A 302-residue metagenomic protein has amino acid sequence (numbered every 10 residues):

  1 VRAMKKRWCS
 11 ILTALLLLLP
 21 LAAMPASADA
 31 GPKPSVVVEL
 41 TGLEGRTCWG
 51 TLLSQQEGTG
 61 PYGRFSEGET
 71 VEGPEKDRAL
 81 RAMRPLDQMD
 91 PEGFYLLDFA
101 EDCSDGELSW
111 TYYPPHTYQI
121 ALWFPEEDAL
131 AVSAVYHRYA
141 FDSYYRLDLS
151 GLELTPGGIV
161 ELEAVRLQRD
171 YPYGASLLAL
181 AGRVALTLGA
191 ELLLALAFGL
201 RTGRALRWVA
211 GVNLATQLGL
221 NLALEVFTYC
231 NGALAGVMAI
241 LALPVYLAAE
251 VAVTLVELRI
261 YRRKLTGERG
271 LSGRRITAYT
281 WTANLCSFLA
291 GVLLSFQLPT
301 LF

Functional and structural regions predicted by a protein language model:
A3-L12: Bacterial N-terminal signal peptides that target proteins for export
L12-P20: Bacterial N-terminal signal peptides
A22-P32: Sec-dependent signal peptide cleavage junction
K33-G42: A short, amphipathic beta-strand motif
F65-Y112: Tryptophan-paired
H116-F124: A short, solvent-exposed beta-strand micro-motif common in secreted/extracellular proteins
Y136-A179: Short, aromatic-rich amphipathic segments at membrane interfaces that lie adjacent to a transmembrane helix or signal
A185-L193, A197, R201, L218 (+1 more regions): Generic detector of multi-pass transmembrane helix bundles and their immediately adjacent loops in polytopic membrane
